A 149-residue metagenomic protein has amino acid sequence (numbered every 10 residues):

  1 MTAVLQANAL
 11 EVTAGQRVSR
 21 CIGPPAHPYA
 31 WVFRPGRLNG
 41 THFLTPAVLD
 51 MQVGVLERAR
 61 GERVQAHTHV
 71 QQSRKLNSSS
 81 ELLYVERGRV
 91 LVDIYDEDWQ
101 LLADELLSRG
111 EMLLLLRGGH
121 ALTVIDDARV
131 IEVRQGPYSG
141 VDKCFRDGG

Functional and structural regions predicted by a protein language model:
M1-E57: A short, N-terminal "cap"/entry segment at the start of jelly-roll beta-barrel domains of the cupin/DSBH fold
N8, T123-G149: Double-stranded beta-helix
V55-N77: Conserved short histidine dyad/triad with adjacent acidic residue
A59-R60, S78-Y95: Glycine- and acidic-residue-biased ligand/ion/polar-headgroup-sensing regions
A66, V92-D93, L113-L115, G119-I125 (+1 more regions): Short beta-strand His + acidic residue motifs that chelate non-heme Fe in jelly-roll/DSBH and cupin folds
Q72-S73, D98-Q100, R129, P137-S139: Short, surface-exposed beta-strand-loop junctions and turns on beta-sheet-rich folds
D96-R117: Short acidic-glycine-tyrosine-enriched beta hairpin
